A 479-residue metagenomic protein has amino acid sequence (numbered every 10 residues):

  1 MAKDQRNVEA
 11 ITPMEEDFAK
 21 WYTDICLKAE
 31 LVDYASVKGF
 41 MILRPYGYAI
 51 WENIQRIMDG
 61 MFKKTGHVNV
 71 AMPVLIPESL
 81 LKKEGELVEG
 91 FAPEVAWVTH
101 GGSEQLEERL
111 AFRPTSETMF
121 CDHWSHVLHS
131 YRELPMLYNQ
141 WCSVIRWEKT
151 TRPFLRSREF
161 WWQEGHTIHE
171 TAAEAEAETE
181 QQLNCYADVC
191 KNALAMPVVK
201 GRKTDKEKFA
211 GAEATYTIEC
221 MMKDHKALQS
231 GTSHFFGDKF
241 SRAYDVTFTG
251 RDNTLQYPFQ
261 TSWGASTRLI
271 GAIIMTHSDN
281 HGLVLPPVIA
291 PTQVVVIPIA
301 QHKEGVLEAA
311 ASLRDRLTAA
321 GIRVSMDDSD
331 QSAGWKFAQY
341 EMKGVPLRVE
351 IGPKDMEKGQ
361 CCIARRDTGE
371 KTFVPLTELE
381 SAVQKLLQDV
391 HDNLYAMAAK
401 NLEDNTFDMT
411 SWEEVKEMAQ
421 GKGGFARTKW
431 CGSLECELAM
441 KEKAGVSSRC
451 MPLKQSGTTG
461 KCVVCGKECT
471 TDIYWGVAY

Functional and structural regions predicted by a protein language model:
M1-Y479: NTP/phosphate- and nucleic-acid-binding module
